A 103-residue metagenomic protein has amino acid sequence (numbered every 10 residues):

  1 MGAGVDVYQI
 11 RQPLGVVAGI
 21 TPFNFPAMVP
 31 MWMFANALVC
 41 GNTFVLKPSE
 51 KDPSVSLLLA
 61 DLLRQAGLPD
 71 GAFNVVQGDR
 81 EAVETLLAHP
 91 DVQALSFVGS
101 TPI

Functional and structural regions predicted by a protein language model:
M1-I103: Rossmann-like NAD(P) dinucleotide-binding subdomain of oxidoreductase/dehydrogenase enzymes
